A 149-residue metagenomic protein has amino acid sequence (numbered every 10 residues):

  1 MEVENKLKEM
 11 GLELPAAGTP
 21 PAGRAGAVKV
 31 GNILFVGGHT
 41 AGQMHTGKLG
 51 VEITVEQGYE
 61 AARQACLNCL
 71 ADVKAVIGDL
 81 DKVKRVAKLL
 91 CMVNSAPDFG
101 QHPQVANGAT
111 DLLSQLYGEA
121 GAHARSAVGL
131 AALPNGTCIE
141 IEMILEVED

Functional and structural regions predicted by a protein language model:
M1-D149: Short, polar/acidic, helix-capping and beta-turn segments at strand->helix junctions that line the mouths
